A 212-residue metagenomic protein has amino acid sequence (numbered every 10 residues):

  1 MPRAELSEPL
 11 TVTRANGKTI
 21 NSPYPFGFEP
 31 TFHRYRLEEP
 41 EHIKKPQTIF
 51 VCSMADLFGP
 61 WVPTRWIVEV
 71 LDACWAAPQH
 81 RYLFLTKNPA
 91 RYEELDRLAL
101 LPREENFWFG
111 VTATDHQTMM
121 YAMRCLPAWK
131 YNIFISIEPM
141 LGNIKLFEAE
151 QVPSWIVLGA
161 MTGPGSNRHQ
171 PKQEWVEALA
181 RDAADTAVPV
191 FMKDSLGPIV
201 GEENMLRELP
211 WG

Functional and structural regions predicted by a protein language model:
M1-L6, R97, E202-M205: Short aromatic-enriched loop/helix-cap "lid" or pocket-rim segments at secondary-structure transitions that line
M1-P23: Canonical Radical SAM [4Fe-4S] cluster-binding loop centered on the CxxxCxxC motif and its immediate flanking residues
A15, P23-R34: Outer-membrane beta-barrel biogenesis signature
N16-G17, Q151, N204: Intrinsic-disorder/low-complexity loop/linker signature
T19-N21, I135, D185, L206: Generic N-terminal simple sequence motifs
T31-K193: Conserved AdoMet/S-adenosylmethionine-binding subsite of the radical SAM
L196-G212: C-terminal accessory extensions appended to soluble enzyme cores
